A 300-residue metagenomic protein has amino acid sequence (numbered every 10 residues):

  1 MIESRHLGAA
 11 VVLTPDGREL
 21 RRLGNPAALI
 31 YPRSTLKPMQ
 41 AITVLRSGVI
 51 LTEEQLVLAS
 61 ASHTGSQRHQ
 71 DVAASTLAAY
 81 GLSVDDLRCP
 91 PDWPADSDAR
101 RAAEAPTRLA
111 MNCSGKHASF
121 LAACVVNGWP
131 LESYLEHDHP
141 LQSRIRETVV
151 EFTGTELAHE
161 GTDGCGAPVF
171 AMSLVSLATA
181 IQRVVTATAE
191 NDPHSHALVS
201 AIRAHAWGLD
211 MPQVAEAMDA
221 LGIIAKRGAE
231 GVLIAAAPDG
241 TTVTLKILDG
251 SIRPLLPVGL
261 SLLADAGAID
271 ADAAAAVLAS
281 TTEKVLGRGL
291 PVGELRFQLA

Functional and structural regions predicted by a protein language model:
M1-A27: Beta-lactamase-like hydrolase cores
I2-L7, L36, R227-A229: Short, flexible loop/turn motifs enriched in small residues
D16, L45-E53, L82-V84, N127-S133 (+3 more regions): Bacterial peptidoglycan biogenesis and beta-lactam-recognition machinery
G24-Y31, A59-H63, A103-M111, T162-P168 (+1 more regions): A short glycine/serine-rich beta->alpha loop
P32-V49, R68: Active-site SXXK
T35-T43, F120, S176-T179, P254 (+1 more regions): Short amphipathic alpha-helical face segments that pack within enzyme cores and frequently flank/anchor catalytic
E54-L157, R183: Active-site-adjacent helix/loop patches that line small-molecule binding or acyl-intermediate pockets
V184-A300: Structured C-terminal helix/loop/strand segments within mature extracytoplasmic catalytic/sensor domains
